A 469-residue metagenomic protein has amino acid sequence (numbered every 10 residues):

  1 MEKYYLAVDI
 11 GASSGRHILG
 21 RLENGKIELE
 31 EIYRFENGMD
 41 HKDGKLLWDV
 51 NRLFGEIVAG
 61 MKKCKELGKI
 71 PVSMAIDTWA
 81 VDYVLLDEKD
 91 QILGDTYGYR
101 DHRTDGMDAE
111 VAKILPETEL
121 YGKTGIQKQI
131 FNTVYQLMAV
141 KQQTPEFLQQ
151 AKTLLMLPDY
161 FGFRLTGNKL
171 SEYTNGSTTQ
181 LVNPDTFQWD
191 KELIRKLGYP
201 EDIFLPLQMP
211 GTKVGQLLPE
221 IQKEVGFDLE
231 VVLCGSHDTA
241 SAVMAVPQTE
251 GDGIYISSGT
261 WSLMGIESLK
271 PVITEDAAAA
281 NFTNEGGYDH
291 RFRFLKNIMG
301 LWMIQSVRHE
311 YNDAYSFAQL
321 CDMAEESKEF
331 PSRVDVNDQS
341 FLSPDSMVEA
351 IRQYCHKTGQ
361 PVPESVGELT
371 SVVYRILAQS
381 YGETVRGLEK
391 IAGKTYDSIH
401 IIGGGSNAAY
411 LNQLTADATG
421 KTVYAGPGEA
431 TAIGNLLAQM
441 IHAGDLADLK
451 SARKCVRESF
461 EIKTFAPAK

Functional and structural regions predicted by a protein language model:
M1-G94, G122, Q222-V231, T419-K421 (+1 more regions): N-terminal glycine/serine-rich phosphate-binding loop of ATP-dependent small-molecule kinases, especially carbohydrate
E2, L6-A7, L19, A112-G125 (+10 more regions): Active-site core segments that coordinate phosphate-bearing ligands/cofactors across diverse enzyme families
G11-S13, V72, D77-W79, T133 (+4 more regions): Short, basic and Ser/Thr-rich N-terminal targeting/leader segments
K62, E66-G98, Q127-F131, G162-N183 (+1 more regions): Short beta-strand-loop/turn "lid" adjacent to the catalytic site in phosphate-handling enzymes
I70-T78, T153, P206, K394-G403: Short glycine-rich phosphate-binding loop at a beta-alpha junction
V84, G106-E110, A242-M244: Pocket-flanking alpha-helical
D101: Carbohydrate-associated surface elements
K191, L197-T212, L436: A conserved helix-loop-beta module that forms one wall/lid of the active-site cleft in ATP-utilizing catalytic domains
